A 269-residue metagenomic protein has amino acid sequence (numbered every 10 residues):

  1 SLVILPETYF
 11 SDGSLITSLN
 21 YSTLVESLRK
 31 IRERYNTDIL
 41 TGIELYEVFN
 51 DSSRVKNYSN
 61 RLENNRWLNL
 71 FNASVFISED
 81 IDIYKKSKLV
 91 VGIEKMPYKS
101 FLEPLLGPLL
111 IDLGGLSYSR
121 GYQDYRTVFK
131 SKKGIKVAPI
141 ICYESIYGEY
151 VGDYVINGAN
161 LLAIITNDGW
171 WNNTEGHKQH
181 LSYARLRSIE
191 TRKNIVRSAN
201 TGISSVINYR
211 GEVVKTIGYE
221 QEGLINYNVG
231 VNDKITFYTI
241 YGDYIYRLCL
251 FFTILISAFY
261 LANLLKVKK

Functional and structural regions predicted by a protein language model:
S1-K269: Enzyme catalytic cores with a strong preference for nitrogen-chemistry domains
